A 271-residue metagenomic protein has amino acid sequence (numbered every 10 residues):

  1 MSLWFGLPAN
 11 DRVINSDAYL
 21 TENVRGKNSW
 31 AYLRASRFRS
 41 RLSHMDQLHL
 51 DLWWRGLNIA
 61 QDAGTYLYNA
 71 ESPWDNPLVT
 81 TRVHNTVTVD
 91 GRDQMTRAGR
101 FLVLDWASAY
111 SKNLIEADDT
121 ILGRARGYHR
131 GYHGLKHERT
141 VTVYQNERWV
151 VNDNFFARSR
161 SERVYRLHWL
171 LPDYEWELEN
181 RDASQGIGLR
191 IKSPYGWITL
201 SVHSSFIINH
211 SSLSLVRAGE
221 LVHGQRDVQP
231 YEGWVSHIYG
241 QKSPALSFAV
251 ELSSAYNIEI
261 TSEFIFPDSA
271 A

Functional and structural regions predicted by a protein language model:
M1-I59, E116: Carbohydrate-active enzyme catalytic cores, enriched for enzymes that act on polyanionic acidic polysaccharides
S29-A35, Y68-N69, I121-A125: Short Pro/Gly-enriched beta-strand edge/turn motifs at strand-loop
S36, A63-G64, R92, N154: Surface loops and adjacent helix of pleckstrin homology
R39-S40, Y66-Y68, A157-S159: Short, surface-exposed beta-strand-loop junctions and turns on beta-sheet-rich folds
L48-H49, G64-P77: Short Gly/aromatic-enriched secondary-structure transition segments
I59-Q61, A270-A271: Short N-terminal amphipathic alpha-helices
E71-A271: CBM-like, beta-strand-rich accessory domains located in the C-terminal region of large, secreted polysaccharide-active
